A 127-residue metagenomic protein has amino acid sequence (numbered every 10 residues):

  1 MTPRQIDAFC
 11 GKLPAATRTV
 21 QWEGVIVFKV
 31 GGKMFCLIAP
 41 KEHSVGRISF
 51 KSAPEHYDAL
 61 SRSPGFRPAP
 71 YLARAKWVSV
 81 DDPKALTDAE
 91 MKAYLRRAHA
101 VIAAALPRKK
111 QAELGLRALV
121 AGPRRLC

Functional and structural regions predicted by a protein language model:
M1-C127: Charge-dense, helix-prone N-terminal extensions
